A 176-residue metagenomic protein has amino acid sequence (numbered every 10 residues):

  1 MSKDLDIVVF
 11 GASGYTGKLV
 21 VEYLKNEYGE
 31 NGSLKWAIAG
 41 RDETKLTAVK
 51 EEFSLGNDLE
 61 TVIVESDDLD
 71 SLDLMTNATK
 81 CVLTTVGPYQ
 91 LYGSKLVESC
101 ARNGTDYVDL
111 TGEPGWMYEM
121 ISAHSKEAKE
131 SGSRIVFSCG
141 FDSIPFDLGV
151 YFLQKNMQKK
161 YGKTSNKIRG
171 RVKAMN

Functional and structural regions predicted by a protein language model:
L5-Y28: N-terminal Rossmann NAD(P)H-binding glycine-rich loop of SDR-like oxidoreductase domains
D6, K80-C81, D106: Structural motif
G29-K45: Conserved glycine-rich Rossmann-like NAD(P)H-binding loop of the short-chain dehydrogenase/reductase
V49-N57: Short, conserved SAM-binding/catalytic segment of Class I S-adenosyl-L-methionine-dependent methyltransferases
V62-Y92: Conserved Rossmann-fold cofactor-binding substructure of NAD(P)-dependent oxidoreductases
P88, S99-M117: ADP-ribose/adenylate-binding Rossmann-like module
T111-S133: Rossmann-fold NAD(P)-binding glycine/threonine-rich loop
V136-D142, F146-N176: Conserved anion/nucleotide-ligand pocket segment
